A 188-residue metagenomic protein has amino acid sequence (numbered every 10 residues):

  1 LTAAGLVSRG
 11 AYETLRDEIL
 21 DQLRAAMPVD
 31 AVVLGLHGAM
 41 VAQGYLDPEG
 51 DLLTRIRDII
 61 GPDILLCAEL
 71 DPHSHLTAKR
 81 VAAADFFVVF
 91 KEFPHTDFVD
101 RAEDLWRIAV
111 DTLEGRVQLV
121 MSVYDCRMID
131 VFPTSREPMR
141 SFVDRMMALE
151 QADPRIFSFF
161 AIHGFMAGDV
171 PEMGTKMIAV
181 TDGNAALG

Functional and structural regions predicted by a protein language model:
L1-A11, V170-T175: Domain-start "cap" segments at the beginnings of catalytic or binding domains
A3, R9-R16, R24-E114: Active-site histidine-anchored catalytic micro-motif
Q22-A26, I59, I108-L119, R145-I156 (+2 more regions): Change "in soluble alpha/beta enzymes" to "in soluble alpha/beta proteins
L70, K91-E92, D125-D130, T181: Short, structured patches in soluble enzyme cores that scaffold and shape functional sites
A84-V89, S122-D125, P171-K176: Short acidic (Asp/Glu) and glycine-rich catalytic loops that position anionic groups and cofactors
L113-F142: Internal, active-site/partner-interface "lid" segment
F132-G188: Hard-cation-handling environments
